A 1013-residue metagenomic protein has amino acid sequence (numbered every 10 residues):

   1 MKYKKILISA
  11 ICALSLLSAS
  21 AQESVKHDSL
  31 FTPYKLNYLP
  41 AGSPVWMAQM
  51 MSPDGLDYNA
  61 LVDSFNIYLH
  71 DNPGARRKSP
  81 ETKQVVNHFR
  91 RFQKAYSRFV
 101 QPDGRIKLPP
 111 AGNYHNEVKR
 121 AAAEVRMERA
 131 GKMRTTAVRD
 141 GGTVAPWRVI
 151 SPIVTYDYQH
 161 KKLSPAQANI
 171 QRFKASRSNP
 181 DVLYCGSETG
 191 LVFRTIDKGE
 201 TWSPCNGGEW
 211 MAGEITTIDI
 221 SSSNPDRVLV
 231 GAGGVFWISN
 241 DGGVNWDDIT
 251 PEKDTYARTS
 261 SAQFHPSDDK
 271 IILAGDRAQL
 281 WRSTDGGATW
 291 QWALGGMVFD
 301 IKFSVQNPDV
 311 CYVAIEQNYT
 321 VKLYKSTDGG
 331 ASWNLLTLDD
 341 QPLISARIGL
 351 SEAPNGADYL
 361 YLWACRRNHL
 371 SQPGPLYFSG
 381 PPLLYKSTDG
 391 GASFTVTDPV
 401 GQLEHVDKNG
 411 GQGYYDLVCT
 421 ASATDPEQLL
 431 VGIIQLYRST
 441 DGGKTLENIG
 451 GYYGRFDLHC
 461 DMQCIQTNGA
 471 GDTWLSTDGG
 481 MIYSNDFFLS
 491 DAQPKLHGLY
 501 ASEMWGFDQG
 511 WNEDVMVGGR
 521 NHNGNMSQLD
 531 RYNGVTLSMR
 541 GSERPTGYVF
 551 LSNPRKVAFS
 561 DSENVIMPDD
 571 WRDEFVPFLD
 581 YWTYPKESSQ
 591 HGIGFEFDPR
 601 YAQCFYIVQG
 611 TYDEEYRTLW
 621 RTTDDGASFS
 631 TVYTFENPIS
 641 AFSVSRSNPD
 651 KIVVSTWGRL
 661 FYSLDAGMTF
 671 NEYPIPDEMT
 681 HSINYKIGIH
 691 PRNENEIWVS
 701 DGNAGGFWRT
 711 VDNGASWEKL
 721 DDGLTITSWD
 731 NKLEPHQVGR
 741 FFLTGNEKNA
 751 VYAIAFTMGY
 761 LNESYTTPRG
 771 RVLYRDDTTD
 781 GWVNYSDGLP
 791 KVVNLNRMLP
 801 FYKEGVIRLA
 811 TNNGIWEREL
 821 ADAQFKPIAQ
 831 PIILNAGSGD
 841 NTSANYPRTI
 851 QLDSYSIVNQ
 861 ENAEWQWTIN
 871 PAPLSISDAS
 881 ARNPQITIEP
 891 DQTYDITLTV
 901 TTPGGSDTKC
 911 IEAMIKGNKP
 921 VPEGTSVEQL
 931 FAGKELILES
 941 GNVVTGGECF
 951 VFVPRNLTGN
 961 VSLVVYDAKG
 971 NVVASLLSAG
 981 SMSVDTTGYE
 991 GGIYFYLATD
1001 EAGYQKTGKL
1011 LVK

Functional and structural regions predicted by a protein language model:
M1-S29: Bacterial Sec-dependent N-terminal signal peptides
S9, L17, E864-I869, T893 (+3 more regions): C-terminal outer-membrane/trafficking sorting elements
K35, P40-G688, R692-Q824: Beta-propeller blade termini and top-face loops
S178, I857-N862: Extracellular acidic loop/turn motifs
A293, L874-S880, A974-A979: Short beta-strand segments within Ig-like beta-sandwich modules, predominantly Fibronectin type-III
R818-G839, K909-E948, N956-L957: Residue-level detector of functionally pivotal "anchor" positions at catalytic/ligand-binding pockets or at interdomain
Y846-V858, E948-F952: A short beta-strand segment in extracellular, disulfide-stabilized domains
W865-I886: Surface-exposed, flexible coil segments in extracellular/virion-facing regions
